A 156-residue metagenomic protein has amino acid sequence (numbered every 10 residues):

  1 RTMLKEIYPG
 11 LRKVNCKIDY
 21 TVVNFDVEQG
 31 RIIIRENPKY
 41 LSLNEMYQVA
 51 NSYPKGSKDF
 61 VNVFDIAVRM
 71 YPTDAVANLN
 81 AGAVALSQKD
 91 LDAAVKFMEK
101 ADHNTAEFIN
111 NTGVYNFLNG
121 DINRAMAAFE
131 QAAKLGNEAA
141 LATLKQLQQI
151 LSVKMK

Functional and structural regions predicted by a protein language model:
R1-K156: N-terminal targeting segments with Sec-dependent signals, encompassing both cleavable signal peptides and non-cleavable
